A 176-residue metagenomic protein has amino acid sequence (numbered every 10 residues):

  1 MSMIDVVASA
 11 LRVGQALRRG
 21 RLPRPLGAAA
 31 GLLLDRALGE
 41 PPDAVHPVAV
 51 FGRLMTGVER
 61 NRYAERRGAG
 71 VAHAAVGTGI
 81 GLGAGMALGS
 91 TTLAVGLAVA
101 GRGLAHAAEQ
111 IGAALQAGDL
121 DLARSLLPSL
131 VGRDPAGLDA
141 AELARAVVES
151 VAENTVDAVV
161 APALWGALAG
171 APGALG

Functional and structural regions predicted by a protein language model:
M1-G176: Short amphipathic, positively biased membrane-proximal segments that drive organelle/inner-membrane targeting
